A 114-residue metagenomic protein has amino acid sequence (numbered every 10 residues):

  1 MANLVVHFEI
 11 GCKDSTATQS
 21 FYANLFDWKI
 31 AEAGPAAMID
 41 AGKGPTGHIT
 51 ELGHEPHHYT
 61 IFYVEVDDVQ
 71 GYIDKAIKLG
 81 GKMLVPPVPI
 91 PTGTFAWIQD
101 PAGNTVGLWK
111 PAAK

Functional and structural regions predicted by a protein language model:
M1-Q19, G44-P45, T60-F62, A112-K114: N-terminal beta-strand motif that seeds the catalytic metal site of vicinal oxygen chelate
I10, I73-K114: Vicinal oxygen chelate
G11, T18, A31, M38-I39 (+3 more regions): A structural feature recognizing the 12-helix transmembrane core of secondary solute carriers
Y22: Catalytic core of tubulin tyrosine ligase-like
L25-I30, G80-K82: Conserved acetyl-CoA-binding loop of GNAT-fold acetyltransferases
D27-Y59, T105-P111: Conserved short beta-strand elements that form part of the metal-binding/catalytic scaffold of enzyme active sites
H48-G53, Y59, Y63, V69-K78: Residue-level hotspots at or immediately adjacent to binding/recognition sites across diverse folds
